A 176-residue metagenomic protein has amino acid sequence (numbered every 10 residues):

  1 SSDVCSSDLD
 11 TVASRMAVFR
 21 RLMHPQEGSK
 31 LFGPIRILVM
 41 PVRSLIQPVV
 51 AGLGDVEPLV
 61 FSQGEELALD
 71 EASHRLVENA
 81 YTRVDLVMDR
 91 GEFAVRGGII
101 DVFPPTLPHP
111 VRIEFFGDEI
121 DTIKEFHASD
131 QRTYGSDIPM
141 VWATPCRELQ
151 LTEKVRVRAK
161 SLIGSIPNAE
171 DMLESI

Functional and structural regions predicted by a protein language model:
S1-I176: ASCE RecA-like P-loop NTPase motor cores that couple ATP hydrolysis to mechanical translocation on nucleic acids
